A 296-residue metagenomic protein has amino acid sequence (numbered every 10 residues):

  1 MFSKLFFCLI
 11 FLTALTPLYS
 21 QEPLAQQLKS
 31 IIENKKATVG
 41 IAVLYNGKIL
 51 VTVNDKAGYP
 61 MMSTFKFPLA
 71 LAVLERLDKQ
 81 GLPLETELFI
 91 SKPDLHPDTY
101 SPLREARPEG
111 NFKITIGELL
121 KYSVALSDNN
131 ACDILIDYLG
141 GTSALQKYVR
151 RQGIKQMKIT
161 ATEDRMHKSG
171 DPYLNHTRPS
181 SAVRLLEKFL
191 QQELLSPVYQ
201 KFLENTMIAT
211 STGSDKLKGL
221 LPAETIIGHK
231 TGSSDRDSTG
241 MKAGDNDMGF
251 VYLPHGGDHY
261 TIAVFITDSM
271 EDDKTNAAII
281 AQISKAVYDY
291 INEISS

Functional and structural regions predicted by a protein language model:
L5-A14: Sec-dependent N-terminal signal peptides
T16-P60: Beta-lactamase-like hydrolase cores
E22-S30, L50, D137-Y138, T142-S143 (+4 more regions): Structured C-terminal helix/loop/strand segments within mature extracytoplasmic catalytic/sensor domains
G40-L44, T52, P68, F89 (+2 more regions): Soluble periplasmic/extracytoplasmic beta-strand elements of cell-envelope proteins
P60-I90, S123, I262: Active-site SXXK
L84-S101, L139-G140, T206: Acidic helix-start/capping segments at beta-turn-to-alpha-helix junctions
L95-D133: Conserved catalytic neighborhood of penicillin-recognizing serine enzymes
D133-L194: Mid-domain, small-residue-enriched loop/turn segments at the edges of structured enzyme/sensor domains
